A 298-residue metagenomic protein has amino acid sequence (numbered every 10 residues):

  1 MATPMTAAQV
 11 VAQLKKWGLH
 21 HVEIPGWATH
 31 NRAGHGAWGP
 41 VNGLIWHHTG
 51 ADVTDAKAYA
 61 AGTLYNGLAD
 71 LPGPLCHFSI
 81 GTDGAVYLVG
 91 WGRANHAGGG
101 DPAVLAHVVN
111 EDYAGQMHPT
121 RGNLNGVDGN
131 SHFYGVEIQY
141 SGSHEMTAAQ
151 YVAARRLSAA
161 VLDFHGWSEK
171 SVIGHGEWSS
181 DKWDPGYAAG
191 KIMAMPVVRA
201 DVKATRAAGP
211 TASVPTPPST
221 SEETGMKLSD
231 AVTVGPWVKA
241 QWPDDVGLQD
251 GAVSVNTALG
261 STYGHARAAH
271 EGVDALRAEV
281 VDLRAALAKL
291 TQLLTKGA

Functional and structural regions predicted by a protein language model:
M1-G129: N-terminal catalytic cores of peptidoglycan-degrading enzymes
M1-P25, A33-W38, P119-V232, Q249 (+4 more regions): Basic/polar, cationic surfaces and motifs that engage anionic cell-wall and phosphate/carboxylate ligands
T54, A94-A97, H144, S180 (+1 more regions): Residues in flexible loops and secondary-structure boundaries
L88-G90, L228-S229, T233-V238, W242: A compositional/sequence signature of small-hydrophobic, Ser/Thr/Pro-rich patches that often harbor a TxxH
V89, S219-E222, Q241, T257: Eukaryotic intrinsically disordered, low-complexity regions
